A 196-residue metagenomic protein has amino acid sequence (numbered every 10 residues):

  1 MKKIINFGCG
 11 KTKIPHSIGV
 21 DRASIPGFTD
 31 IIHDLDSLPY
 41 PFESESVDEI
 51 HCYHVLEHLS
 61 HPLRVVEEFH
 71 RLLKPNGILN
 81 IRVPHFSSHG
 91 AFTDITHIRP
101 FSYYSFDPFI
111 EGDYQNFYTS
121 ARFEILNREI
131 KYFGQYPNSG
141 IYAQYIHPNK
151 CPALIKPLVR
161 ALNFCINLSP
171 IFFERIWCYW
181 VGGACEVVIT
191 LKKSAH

Functional and structural regions predicted by a protein language model:
K2-S87, L191: Conserved SAM-binding loop
L63-R64, E68, I78-H196: S-adenosyl-L-methionine-dependent methyltransferase catalytic module, highlighting the catalytic core
